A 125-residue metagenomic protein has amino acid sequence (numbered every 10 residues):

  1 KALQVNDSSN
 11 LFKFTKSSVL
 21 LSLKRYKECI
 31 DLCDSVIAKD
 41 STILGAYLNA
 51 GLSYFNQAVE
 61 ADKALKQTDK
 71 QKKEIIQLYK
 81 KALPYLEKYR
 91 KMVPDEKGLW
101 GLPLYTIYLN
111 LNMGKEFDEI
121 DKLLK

Functional and structural regions predicted by a protein language model:
A2, S35-V36, Y89: Canonical positions in the second alpha-helix
V5, K39, M92-V93: Structural marker of alpha-solenoid helical repeat scaffolds
S9, I43, E96-K97: Residue-level recognition of tetratricopeptide repeat
K13, Y47, W100-G101: Canonical tetratricopeptide repeat
K16, A50, Q57, P103-L104: Structural register within alpha-helical repeat arrays
S22-K24, G51, N56-Q67, N110-G114: Short coil/turn linking the two alpha-helices of tandem helical-hairpin repeats
F55-Y85: Short coil/linker segments at helix-helix boundaries
